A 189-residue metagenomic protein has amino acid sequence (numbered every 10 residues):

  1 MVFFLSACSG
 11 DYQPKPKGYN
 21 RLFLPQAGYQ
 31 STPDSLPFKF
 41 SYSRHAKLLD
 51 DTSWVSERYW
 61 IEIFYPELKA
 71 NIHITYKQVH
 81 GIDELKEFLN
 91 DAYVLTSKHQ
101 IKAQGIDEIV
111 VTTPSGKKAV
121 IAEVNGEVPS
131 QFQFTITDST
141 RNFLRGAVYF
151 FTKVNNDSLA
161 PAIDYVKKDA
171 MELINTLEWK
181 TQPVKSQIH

Functional and structural regions predicted by a protein language model:
F4-A7: C-terminal motif of bacterial Sec signal peptides marking the signal peptidase cleavage site
S9-P16: Bacterial lipoprotein signal-peptidase II cleavage site
K17-L36: Post-signal peptide N-terminal segment of mature Sec-exported envelope proteins
P37-N90: Secretory pathway targeting signatures of secreted, lumenal, and periplasmic proteins
R44, T52, Y76-Q78, G126 (+2 more regions): A mature extracytoplasmic/lumenal domain signature
H73-I82, F132-Q133, N156-D164: Second-shell loop/turn segments in exported
L89-R145, P183: Signature of long, low-cysteine stretches enriched in small and polar/charged residues
A147-H189: Surface-exposed amphipathic alpha-helical segments
